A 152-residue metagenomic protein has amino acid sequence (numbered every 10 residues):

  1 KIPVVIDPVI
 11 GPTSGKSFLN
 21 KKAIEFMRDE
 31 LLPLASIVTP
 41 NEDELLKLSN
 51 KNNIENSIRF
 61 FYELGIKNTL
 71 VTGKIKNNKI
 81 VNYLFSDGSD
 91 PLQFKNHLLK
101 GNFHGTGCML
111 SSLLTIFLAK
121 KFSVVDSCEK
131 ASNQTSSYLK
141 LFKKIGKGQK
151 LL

Functional and structural regions predicted by a protein language model:
K1-E30: Glycine/small-residue-rich loop that forms an oxyanion/phosphate-binding "nest" at active or ligand-binding sites
V5-T13, T39-L46, F94: Short beta-strands and strand-loop turn motifs
I10-P12, G73-K76, H97-K100, A131-T135: Glycine-rich beta-alpha junction loops
L19-P91, V125: Conserved phosphate/ATP/ADP-binding segment of small-molecule kinases
K47, K100-V124: Short, small-residue alpha-helix embedded
D90-L92, F117-A131: Phosphate-handling active-site elements
V125-L152: Charged C-terminal helix
